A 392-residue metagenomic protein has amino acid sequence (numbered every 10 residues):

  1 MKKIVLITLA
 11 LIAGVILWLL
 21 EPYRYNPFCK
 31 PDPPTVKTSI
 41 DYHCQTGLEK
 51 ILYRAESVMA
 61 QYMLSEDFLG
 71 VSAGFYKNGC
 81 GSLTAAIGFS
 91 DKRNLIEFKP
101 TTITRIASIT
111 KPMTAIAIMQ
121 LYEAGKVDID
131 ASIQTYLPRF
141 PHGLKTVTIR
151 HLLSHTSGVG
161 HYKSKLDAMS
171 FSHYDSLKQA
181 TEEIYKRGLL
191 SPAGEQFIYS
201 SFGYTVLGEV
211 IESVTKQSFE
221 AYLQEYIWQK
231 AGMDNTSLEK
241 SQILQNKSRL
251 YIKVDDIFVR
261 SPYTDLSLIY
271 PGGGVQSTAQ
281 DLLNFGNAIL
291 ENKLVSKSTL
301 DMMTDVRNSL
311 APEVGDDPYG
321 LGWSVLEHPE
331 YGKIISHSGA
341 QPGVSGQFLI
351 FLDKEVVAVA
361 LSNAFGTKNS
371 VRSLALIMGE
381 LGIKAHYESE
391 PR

Functional and structural regions predicted by a protein language model:
K2-A85, E212-T215, A221-E225, Q229 (+2 more regions): Catalytic loop of the DD-peptidase/beta-lactamase superfamily, centered on the K-T-G motif and neighboring
I40, F89-D91, T102, S132-R139 (+3 more regions): Short linear capping/connector segments at secondary-structure termini
K50, R54-V58, S108, M113 (+12 more regions): Extracytoplasmic/secreted proteins, especially bacterial periplasmic and envelope-associated proteins
S65-S72, R93-H151, S191-S200, Y270-G273 (+1 more regions): Short active-site loop at a secondary-structure junction that contains or immediately precedes the catalytic residue(s)
R93, K178-L190, V254-S267, E330: The feature captures the short pre-catalytic strand/loop hairpin that immediately precedes and shapes the active-site
R105-I109, L121-S164, K186, E209 (+2 more regions): Active-site helix/loop module of the DD-peptidase/beta-lactamase fold, centered on the serine-lysine SxxK catalytic
A124, H155, R187, A288-N292 (+1 more regions): Generic structural signal for alpha-helix termini and adjacent loop/cap motifs
K163-Q245, L268-L283: Catalytic-site signature segments of enzymes, centered on catalytic residues
